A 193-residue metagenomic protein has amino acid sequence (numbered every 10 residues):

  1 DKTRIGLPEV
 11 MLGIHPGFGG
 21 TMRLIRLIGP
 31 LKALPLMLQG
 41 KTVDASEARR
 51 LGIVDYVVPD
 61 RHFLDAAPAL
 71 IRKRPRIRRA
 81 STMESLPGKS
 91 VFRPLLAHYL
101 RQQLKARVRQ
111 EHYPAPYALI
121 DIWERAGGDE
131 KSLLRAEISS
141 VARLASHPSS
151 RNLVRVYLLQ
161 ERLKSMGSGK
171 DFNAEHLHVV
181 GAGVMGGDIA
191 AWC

Functional and structural regions predicted by a protein language model:
D1, P8, Q39, L51 (+3 more regions): Generic beta-strand/beta-sheet core signal
D1-M37, L51, A67: CoA-thioester-processing core
G20-R23, L27, S149-N173: An acidic, glycine-rich surface segment that forms the CoA-thioester-binding/catalytic face of crotonase-fold enzymes
L34-S140, R155-G169: Amphipathic alpha-helical segments at domain termini/boundaries
K170-C193: Phosphate-binding active sites in nucleotide-utilizing proteins
